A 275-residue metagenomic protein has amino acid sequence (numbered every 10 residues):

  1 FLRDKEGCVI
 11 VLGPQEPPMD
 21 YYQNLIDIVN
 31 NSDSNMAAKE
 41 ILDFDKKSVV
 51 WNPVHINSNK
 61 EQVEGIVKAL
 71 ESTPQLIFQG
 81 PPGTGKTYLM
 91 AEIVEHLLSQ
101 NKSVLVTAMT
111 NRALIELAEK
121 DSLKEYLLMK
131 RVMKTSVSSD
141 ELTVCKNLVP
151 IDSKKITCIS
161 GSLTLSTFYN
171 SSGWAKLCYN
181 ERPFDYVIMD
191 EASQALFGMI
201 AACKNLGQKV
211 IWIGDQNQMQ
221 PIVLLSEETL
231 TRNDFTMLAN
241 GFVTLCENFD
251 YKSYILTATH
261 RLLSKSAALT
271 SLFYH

Functional and structural regions predicted by a protein language model:
F1-V67, R131-T135, S139-C145, H275: Pre-ATPase regulatory/linker segments immediately N-terminal to the P-loop/RecA-like helicase/translocase core
S48-P53, E95, K102-V187, I222-F235: Conserved P-loop NTPase motor core of helicases/translocases
E71-F78, K102: Pre-Walker A (Motif I) flank of P-loop NTPase domains
Q79-G80, T107: Residues at the beta-strand->loop junction immediately N-terminal to the Walker
G83: Walker A (P-loop) phosphate-binding loop of P-loop NTPases
K86: Conserved lysine of the Walker
L89, I93: Hydrophobic positions on the alpha1 helix immediately C-terminal to the Walker A/P-loop
Q100-K102, A108-R112, Y169-S172, N180-M189 (+1 more regions): Conserved helicase motor core of SF1/SF2 NTP-dependent helicases
